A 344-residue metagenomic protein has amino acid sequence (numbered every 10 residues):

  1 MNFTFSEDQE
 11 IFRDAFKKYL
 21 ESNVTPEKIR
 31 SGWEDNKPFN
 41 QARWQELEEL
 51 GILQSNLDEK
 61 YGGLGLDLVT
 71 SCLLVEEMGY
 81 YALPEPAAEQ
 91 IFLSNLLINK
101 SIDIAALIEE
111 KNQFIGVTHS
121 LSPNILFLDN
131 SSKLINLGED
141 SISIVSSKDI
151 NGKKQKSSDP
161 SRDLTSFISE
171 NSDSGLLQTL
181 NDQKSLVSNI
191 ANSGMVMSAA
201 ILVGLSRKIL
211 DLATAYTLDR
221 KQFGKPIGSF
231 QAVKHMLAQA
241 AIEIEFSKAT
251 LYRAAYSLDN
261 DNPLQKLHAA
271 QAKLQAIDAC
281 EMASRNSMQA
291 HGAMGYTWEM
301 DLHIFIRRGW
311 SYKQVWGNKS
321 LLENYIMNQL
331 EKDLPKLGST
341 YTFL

Functional and structural regions predicted by a protein language model:
M1-Y81, S101-I102, E110, L180 (+1 more regions): Alpha-helical interface subdomain recognition
A82-R207, D211, T340-L344: FAD-binding core of flavoproteins
